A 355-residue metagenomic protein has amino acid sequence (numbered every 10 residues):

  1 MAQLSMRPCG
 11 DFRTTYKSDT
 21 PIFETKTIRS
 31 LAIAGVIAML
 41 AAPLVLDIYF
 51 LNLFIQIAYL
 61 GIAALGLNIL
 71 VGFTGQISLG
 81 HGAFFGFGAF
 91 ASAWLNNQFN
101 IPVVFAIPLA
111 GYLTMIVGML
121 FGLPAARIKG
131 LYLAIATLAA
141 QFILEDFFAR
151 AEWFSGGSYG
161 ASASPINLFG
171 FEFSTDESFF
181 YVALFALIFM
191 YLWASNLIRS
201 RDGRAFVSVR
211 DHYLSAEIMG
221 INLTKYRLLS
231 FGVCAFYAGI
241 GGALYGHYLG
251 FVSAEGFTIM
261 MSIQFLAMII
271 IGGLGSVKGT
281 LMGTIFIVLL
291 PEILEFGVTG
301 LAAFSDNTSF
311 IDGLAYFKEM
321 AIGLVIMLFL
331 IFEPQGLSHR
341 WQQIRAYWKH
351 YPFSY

Functional and structural regions predicted by a protein language model:
A2-Y355: Transmembrane alpha-helices and adjacent helix-loop boundaries
